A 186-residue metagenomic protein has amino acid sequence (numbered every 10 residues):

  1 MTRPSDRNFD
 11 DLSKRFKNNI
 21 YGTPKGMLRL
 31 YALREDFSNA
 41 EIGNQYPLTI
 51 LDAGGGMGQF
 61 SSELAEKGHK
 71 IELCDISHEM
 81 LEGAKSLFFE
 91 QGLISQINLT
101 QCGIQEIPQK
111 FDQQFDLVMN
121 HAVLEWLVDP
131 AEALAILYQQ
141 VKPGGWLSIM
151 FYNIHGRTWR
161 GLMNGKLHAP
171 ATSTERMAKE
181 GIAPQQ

Functional and structural regions predicted by a protein language model:
M1-Q45, Q59, E63, G83 (+1 more regions): Conserved class I S-adenosyl-L-methionine
Y46-G54: Conserved class I S-adenosyl-L-methionine
Q59, E63-E106: Class I SAM-dependent methyltransferase SAM/SAH-binding core
M119: A conserved beta-strand element that flanks and buttresses the S-adenosyl-L-methionine
A122-V123: Short catalytic micro-motifs in class I SAM-dependent methyltransferases
A131-W146: A short glycine-rich, Lys/Arg-flanked "PGG" loop and its adjoining helix->strand segment in the class I
W146-E175: Conserved class I S-adenosyl-L-methionine
K179-Q186: Acceptor-substrate binding/catalytic loop of class I
